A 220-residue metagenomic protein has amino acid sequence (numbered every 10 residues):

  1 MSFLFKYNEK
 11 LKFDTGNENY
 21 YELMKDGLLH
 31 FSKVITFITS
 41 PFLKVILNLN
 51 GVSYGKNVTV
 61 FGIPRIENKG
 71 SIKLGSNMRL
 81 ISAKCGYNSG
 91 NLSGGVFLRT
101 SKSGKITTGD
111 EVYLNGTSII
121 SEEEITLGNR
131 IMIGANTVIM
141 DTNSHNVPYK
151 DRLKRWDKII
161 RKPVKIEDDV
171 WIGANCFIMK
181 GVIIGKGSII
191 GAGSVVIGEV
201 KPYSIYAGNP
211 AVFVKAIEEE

Functional and structural regions predicted by a protein language model:
M1-M140, E167-D168, K186, P202 (+1 more regions): Domain-scale signature associated with acetyltransferase and cell-envelope carbohydrate enzymes
G94, I160, V196: Glycine-rich, flexible loop/turn motifs
G116-L127, A174-I189, S194-G198: Beta-rich strand-turn-strand
G128-R161: Histidine/lysine/aspartate-rich catalytic loop segments that bind and position anionic ligands
R155-K165, D169, N175: Surface-exposed acidic, glycine/proline-enriched linker/cap segments that occur as 15-30-residue helix-coil
